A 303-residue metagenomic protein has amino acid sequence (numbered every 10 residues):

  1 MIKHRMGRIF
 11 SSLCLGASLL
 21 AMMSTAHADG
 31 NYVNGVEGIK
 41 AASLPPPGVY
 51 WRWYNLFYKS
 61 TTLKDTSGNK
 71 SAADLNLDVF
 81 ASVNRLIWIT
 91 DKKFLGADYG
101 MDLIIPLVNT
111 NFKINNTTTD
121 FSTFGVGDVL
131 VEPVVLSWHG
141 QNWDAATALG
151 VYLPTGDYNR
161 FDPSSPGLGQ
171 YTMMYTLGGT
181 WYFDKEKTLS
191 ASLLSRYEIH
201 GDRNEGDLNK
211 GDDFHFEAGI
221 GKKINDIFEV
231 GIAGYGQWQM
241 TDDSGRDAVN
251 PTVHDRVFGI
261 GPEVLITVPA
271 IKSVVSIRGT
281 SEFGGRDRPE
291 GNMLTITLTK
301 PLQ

Functional and structural regions predicted by a protein language model:
T25-Y50: Outer-membrane beta-barrel biogenesis signature
A41-G48, T90-G100, W138-A145, F183-L189 (+3 more regions): Short loop/turn motifs that connect adjacent beta-strands in outer-membrane beta-barrel proteins
P47, N76-N84, D120-L130, G167-M173 (+4 more regions): Residues that define the transmembrane beta-barrel architecture of outer-membrane proteins
V49-W53, A97-L103, A145-V151, M173 (+6 more regions): Transmembrane beta-strands of outer-membrane beta-barrel proteins
W53, N84-W88, V131-L136, L149-V151 (+4 more regions): Residues on the lipid-exposed face of transmembrane beta-strands in outer-membrane beta-barrel proteins
N55-T61, W88, I105-N111, V151-D157 (+6 more regions): Transmembrane beta-strands of outer-membrane beta-barrel pores
A146-A148, D157-S244, R278: Detector for outer-membrane/organellar transmembrane beta-barrel domains, recognizing the amphipathic beta-strand
R203-Q303: Outer membrane beta-barrel transmembrane domains
